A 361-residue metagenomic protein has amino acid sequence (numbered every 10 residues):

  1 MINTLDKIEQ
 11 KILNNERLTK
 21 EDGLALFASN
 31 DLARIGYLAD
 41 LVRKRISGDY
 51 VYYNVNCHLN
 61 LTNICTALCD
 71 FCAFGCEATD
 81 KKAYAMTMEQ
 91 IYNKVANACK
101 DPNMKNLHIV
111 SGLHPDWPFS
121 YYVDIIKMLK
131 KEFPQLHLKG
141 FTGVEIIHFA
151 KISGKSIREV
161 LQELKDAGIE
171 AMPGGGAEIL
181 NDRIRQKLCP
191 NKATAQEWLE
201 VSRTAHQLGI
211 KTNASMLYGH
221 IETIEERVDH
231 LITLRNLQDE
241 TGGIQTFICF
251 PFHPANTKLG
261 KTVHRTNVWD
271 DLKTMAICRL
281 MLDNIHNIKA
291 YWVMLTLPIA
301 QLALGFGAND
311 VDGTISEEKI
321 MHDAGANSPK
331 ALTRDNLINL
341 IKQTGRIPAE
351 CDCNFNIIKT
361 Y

Functional and structural regions predicted by a protein language model:
M1-A33, N93, C99-K100, I232 (+1 more regions): Auxiliary Fe-S-binding modules of radical SAM enzymes
N15, A39, C69, I109 (+5 more regions): Conserved, mostly hydrophobic/aromatic
G23-L26, C57-H58, S111-P115, Y218-I221 (+1 more regions): Conserved short loop/turn motifs at secondary-structure junctions
R34-A78, A83-V110, M172: N-terminal pre-triad scaffold of radical SAM enzymes
I46, P102, F133, G209 (+2 more regions): A structural signal for short coil/turn segments at secondary-structure junctions
V51, C72-G75, I126-K131, Q135-F149 (+1 more regions): Mobile, glycine- and charge-enriched loop segments and immediately flanking short secondary-structure elements within
V51-C57, K105-L107, L138-T142, M172-G174 (+4 more regions): Hydrophobic faces of well-ordered beta-strands that scaffold small-molecule active sites in alpha/beta enzyme cores
A78-S215, H220-D229, T233-N236: Conserved Radical SAM active-site core
